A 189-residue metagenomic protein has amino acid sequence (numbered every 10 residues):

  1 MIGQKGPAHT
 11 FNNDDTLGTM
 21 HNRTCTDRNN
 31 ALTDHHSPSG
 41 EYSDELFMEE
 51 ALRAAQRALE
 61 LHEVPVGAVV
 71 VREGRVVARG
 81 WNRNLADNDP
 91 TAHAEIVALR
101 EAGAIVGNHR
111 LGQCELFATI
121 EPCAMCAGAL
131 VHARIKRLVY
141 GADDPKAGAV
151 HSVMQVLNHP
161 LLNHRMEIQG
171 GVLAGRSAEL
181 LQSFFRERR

Functional and structural regions predicted by a protein language model:
M1-A58, P122-R189: Zinc-dependent deaminase
H62-V66, R110-G112: Short, basic and Ser/Thr-rich N-terminal targeting/leader segments
V66-R72: Short beta-strand scaffold segments in enzyme catalytic cores
R72-E73, R100, G112: A cytosolic small-molecule/anion-sensing beta-strand core signal
A86-V97: A short, polar/charged loop-to-alpha-helix boundary motif
N108-I120: Immediate flanking context of iron-sulfur cluster ligation sites
